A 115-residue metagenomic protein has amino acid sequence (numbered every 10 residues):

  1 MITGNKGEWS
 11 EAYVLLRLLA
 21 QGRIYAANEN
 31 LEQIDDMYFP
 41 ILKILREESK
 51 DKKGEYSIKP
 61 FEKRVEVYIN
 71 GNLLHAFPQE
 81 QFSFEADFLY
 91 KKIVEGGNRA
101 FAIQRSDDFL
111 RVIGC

Functional and structural regions predicted by a protein language model:
M1: Glycine- and acidic
G4, R17-D107: An N-terminal, globular interaction/scaffold subdomain
G4-N5, A12: Long, charge-dense tracts
E11-R17: Short, Lys/Arg-rich amphipathic segments at extreme N-termini
D107-C115: Catalytic micro-motifs at enzyme active sites that drive phosphoryl/nucleotidyl and oxygen chemistry
